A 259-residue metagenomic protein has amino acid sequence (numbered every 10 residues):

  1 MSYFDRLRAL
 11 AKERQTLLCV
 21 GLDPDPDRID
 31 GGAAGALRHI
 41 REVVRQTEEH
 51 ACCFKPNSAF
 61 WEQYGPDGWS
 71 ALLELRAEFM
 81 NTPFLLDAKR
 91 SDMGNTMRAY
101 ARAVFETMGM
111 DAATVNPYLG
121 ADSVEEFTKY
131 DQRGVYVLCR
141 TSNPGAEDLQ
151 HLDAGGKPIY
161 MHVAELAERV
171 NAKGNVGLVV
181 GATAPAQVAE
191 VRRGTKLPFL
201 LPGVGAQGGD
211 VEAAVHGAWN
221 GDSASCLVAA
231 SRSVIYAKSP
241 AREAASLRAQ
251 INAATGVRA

Functional and structural regions predicted by a protein language model:
M1-P83, G155, A241-A259: Conserved N-terminal beta1-alpha1 strand-loop-helix module at the mouth
A11-E13, V44-H50, L73-M80, E126-D131 (+2 more regions): Acidic (Asp/Glu)-rich catalytic clusters
R14-L18, E49-C52, M80-P83, D111 (+4 more regions): Short, well-ordered coil/turn segments that N-cap beta-strands
V20, F54, D87, A113 (+3 more regions): Conserved, mostly hydrophobic/aromatic
P24-R28, D92-V179: Conserved anion-binding
Q63-E78, M93-M97, P117-Q132, A182-R193 (+1 more regions): Active-site-adjacent beta->alpha loops and helix N-cap segments on the catalytic face of soluble alpha/beta enzymes
L178, A182-A229: A C-terminal functional module that forms or caps the active site or interfaces directly with catalytic machinery
A213-S225, V234-A259: C-terminal helical cap(s) of enzyme catalytic domains, especially alpha/beta-barrels
